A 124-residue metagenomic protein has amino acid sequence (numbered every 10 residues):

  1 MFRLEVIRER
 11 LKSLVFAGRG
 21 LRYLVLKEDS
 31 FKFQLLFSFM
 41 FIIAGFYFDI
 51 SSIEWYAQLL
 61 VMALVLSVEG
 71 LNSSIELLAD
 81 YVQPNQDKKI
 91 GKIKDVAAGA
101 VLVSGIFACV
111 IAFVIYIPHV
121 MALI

Functional and structural regions predicted by a protein language model:
M1-S74, V82, Q86, K92-K94 (+1 more regions): Hydrophobic alpha-helical transmembrane segments
